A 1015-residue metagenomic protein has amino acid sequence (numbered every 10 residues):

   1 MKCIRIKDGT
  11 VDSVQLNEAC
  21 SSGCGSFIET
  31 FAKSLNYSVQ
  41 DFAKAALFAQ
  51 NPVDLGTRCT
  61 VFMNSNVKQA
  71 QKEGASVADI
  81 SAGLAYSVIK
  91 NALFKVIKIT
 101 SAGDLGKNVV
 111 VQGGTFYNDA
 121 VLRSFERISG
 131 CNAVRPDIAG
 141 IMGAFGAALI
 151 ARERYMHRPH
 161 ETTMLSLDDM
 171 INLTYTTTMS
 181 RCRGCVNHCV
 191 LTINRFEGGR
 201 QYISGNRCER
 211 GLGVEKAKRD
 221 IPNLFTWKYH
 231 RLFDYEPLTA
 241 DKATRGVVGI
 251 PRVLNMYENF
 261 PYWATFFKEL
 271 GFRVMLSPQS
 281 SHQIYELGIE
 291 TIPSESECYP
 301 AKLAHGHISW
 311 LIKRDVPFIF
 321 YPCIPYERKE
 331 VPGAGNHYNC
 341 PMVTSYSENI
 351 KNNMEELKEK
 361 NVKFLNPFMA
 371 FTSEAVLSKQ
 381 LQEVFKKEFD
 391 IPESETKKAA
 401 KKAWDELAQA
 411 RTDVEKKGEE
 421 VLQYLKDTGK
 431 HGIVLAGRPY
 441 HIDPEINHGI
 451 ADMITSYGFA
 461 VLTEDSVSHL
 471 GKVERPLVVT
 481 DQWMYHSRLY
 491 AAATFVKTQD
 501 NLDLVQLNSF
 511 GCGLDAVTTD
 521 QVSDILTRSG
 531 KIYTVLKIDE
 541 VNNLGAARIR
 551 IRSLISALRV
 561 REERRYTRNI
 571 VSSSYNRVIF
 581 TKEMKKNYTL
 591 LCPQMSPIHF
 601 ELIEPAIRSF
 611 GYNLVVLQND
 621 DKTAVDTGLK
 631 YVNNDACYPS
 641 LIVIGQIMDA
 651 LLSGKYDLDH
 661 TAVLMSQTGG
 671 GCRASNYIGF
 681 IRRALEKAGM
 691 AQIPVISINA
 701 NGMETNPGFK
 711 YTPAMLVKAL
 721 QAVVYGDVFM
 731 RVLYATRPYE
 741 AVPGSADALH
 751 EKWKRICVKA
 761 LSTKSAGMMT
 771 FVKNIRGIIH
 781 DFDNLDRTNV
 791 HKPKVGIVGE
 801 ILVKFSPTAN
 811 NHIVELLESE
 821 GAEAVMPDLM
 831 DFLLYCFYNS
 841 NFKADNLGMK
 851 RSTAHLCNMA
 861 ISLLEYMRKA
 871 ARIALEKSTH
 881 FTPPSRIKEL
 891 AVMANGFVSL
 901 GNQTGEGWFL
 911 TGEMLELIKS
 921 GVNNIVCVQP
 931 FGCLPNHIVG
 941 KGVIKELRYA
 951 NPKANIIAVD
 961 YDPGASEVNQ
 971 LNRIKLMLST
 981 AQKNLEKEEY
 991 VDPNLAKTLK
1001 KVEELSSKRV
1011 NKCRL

Functional and structural regions predicted by a protein language model:
K2-R5, L191-T192: Short beta-strand scaffold segments in enzyme catalytic cores
T10-R58: Glycine/GP-enriched mid-protein hinge/lid loop-to-helix segment characteristic of carbohydrate kinases
C20-I28, L35, D137-I138, I150-L1015: An N-terminal assembly and electron-transfer interface module characteristic of large anaerobic redox and radical
A46-A78: A mobile "lid/hinge" subdomain adjacent to the ATP/sugar-phosphate binding pocket shared across diverse ATP-dependent
S65-F94, F771: Adenine-nucleotide phosphate-binding core of ATP-dependent small-molecule kinases
G83-G106, D413: Phosphate/ATP-binding catalytic cores across multiple sugar-kinase/actin-like superfamilies, primarily ASKHA
S87, G103-I128, A139-G140, N255 (+2 more regions): Glycine-rich phosphate-binding loops at beta-strand->alpha-helix junctions
A92, V111, V121, F125 (+7 more regions): Extended, hydrophobic alpha-helical segments in both membrane/secreted and soluble proteins
